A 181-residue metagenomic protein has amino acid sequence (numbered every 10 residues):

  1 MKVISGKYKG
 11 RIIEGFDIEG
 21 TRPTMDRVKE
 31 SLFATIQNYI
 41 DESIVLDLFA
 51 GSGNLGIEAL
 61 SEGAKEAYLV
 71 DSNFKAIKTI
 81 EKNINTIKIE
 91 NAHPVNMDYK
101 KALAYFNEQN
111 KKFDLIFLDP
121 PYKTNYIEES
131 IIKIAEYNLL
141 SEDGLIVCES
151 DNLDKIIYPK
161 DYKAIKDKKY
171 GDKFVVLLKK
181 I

Functional and structural regions predicted by a protein language model:
M1-I181: Class I S-adenosyl-L-methionine-dependent methyltransferase catalytic core
